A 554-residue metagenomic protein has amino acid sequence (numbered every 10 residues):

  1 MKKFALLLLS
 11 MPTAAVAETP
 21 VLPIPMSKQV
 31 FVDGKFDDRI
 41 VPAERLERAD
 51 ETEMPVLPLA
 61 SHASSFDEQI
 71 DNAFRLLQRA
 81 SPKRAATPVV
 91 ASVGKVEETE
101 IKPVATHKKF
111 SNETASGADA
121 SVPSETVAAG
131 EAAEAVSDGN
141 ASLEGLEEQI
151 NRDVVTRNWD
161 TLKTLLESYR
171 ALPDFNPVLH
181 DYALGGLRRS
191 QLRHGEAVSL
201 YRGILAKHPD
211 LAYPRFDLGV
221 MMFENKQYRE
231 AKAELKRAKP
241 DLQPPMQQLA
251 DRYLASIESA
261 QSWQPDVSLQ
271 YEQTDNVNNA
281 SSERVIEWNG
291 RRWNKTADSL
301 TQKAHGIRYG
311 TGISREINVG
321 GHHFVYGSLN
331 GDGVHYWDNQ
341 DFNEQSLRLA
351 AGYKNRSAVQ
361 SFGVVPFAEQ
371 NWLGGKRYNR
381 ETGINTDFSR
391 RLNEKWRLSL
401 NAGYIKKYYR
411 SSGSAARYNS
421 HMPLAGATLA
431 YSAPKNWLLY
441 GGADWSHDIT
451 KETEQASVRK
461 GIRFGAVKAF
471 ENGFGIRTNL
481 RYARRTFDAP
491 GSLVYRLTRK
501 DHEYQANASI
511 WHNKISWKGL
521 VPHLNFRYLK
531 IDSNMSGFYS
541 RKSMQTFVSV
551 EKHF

Functional and structural regions predicted by a protein language model:
M1-V16: Gram-negative bacterial Sec-dependent N-terminal signal peptides
T19-F31, F36, E44-E47, H62-F66 (+8 more regions): Gram-negative and organellar
E53-V56: Acidic/polar low-complexity scaffolding segments in large eukaryotic proteins
A171: Short histidine/acidic/glycine/proline-rich micro-motifs that form metal- and phosphate-coordinating active-site loops
V178: Membrane-embedded glycan transfer/ligation machinery that uses polyprenyl lipid-linked sugar donors/oligosaccharides
